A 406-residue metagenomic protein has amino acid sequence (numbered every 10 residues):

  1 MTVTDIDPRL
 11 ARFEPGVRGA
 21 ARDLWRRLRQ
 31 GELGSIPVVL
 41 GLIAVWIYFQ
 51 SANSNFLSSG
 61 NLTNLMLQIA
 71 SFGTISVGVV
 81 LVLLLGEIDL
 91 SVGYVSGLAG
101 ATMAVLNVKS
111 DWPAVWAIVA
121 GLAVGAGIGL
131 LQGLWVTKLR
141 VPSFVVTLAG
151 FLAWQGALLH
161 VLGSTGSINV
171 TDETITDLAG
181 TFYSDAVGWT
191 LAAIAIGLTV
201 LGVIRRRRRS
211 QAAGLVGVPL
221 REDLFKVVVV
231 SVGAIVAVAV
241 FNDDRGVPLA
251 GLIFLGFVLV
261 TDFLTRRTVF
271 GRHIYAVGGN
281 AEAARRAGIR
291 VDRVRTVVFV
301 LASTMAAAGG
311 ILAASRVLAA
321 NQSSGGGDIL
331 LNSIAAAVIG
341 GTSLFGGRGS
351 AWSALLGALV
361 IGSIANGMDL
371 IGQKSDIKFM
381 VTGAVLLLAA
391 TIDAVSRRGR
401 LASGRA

Functional and structural regions predicted by a protein language model:
M1-I43, G166, G197-V228, V236 (+2 more regions): Cytosolic-side transmembrane-helix boundaries in multi-pass membrane proteins
I43-S110, G133-F144, L159, A283 (+3 more regions): Single transmembrane alpha-helix segments in multi-pass membrane proteins
S54-N64, V161-G163, V238-G251, D262-R266 (+3 more regions): Inter-helical junctions in multi-pass inner-membrane proteins, predominant in energy-converting antiporter-like
E87, G129, F299-A306, G310-M380: Transmembrane alpha-helical segments in multi-pass inner-membrane proteins
D111-L152, G357, I361: Alpha-helical transmembrane segments within multi-pass membrane transporters and channels
A114, S143, G166, E173 (+5 more regions): Loop-to-transmembrane alpha-helix initiation sites
F151-T265, Q322, A402-A406: Transmembrane helix-bundle core of multi-pass membrane transporters and related energy-transducing complexes
R205-R221, V260-F299: Membrane-helix/interface signature in polytopic inner-membrane proteins
